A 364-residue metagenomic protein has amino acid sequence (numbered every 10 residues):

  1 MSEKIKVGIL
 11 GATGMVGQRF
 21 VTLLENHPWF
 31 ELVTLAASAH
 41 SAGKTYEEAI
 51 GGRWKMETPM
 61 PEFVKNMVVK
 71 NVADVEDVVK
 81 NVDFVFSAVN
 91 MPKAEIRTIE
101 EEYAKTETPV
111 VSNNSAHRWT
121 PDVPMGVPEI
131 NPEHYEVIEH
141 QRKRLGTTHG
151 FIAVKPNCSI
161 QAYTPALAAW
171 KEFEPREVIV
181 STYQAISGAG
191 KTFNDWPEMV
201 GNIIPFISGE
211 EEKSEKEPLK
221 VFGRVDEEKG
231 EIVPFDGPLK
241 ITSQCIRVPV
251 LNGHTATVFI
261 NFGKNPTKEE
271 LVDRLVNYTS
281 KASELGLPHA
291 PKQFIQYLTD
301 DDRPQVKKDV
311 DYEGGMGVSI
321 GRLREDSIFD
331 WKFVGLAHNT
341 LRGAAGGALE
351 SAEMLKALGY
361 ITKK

Functional and structural regions predicted by a protein language model:
S2-F206, K240, L323-S327, L349-K364: N-terminal Rossmann-like NAD(P) cofactor-binding subdomain of oxidoreductases, focused on the glycine-rich
S187-K364: Charged docking surfaces used in two-component/phosphorelay signaling
